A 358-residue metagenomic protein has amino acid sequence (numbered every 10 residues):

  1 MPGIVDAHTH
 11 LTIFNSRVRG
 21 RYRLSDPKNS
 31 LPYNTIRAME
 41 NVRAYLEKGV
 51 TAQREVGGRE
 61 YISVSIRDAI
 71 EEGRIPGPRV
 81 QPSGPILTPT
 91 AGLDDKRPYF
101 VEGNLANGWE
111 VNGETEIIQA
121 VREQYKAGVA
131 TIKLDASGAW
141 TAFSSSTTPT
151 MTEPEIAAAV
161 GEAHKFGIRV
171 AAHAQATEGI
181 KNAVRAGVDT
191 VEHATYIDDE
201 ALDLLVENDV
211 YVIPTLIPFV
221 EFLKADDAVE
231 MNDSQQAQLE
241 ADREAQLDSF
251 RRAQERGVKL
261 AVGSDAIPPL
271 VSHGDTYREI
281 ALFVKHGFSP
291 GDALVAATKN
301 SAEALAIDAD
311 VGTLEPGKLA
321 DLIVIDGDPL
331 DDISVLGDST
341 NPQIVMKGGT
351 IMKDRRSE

Functional and structural regions predicted by a protein language model:
P2-E72, T90-L93, P154, A186: Metal-associated gating/positioning segment near the N- to mid-region
L11-N34, T90-L105, W140-P149, N208-R243: Active-site gating loops and adjacent loop-to-helix segments of metal-dependent hydrolytic enzymes
T12-N15, V56-V64, T88-P89, R97-P98 (+5 more regions): Active-site environment of divalent metal-dependent phosphoester hydrolases
N15-V18, S63, S144, I180-A186 (+5 more regions): Histidine/acidic-residue-rich catalytic or RNA/ligand-binding cores of hydrolases and nuclease-related proteins
L24-D26, K165-R169, E230, D242-D328: His/Asp/Glu-enriched, well-ordered alpha-helical/loop segment that forms or immediately abuts the divalent-metal
T35-S63, G77-P85, V129-W140, R169 (+2 more regions): Divalent metal-dependent hydrolysis catalytic cores, especially in the metallo-beta-lactamase
S65, E116-V212, E240-L260, A309: Histidine/acidic residue-rich metal-binding segments in metalloenzymes
A297, E303, P316-E358: C-terminal cap of metal-dependent C-N hydrolases
